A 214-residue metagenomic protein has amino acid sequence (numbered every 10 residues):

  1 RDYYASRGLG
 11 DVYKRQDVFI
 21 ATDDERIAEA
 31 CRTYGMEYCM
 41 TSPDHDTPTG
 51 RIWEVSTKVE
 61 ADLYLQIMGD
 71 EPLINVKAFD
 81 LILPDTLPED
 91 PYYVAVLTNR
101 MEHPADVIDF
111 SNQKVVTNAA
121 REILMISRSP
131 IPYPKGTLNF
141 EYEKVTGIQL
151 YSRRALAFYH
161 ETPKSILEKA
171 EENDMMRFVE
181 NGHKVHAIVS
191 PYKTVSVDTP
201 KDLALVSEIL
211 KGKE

Functional and structural regions predicted by a protein language model:
R1-Y13: Single conserved hydrophobic/aromatic residue that forms the stacking wall/gate of nucleotide- or nucleobase-binding
D11-D23: Short beta-strand/loop segment that forms part of the nucleotide-sugar
R15, A61, E89-Y92, H183: Short, high-confidence coil segments that cap the C-terminus of an alpha-helix and link into the following beta-strand
V18-I20, Y64, A95, I123 (+1 more regions): Hydrophobic/aromatic residues located in beta-strands of well-ordered beta-sheets within soluble catalytic
F19, E25-P84: Short phosphate-binding loop-to-helix
I74-P163: Conserved core of the sugar-phosphate nucleotidyltransferase
F140-E214: Conserved alpha/beta core of the MobA/IspD/sugar-nucleotide pyrophosphorylase nucleotidyltransferase superfamily
